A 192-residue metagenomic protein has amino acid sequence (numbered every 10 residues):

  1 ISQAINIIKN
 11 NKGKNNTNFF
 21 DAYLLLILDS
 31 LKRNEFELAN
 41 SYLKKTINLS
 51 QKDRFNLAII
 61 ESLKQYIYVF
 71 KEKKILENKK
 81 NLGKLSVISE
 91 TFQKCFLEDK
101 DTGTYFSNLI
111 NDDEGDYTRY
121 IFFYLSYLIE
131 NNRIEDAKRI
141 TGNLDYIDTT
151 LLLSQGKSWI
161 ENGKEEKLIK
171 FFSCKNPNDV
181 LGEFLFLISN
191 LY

Functional and structural regions predicted by a protein language model:
I1-Y192: Alpha-helical solenoid repeat scaffolds
